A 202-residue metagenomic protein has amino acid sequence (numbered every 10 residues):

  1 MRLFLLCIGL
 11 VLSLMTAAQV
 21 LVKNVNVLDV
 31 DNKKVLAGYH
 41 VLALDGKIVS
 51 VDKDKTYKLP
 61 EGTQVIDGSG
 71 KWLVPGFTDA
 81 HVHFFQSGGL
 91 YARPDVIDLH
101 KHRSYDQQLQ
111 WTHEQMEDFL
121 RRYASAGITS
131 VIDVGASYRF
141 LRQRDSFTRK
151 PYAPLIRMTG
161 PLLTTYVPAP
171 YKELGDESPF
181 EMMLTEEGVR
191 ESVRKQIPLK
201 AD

Functional and structural regions predicted by a protein language model:
M1-G9: Sec-dependent signal peptide recognition, specifically the positively charged N-region followed immediately by
S13-A17: N-terminal signal peptide c-region/cleavage motif recognized by signal peptidases
V25, V41, G46, G70 (+4 more regions): Divalent metal-coordination and catalytic microenvironments
D29-V30: Short solvent-exposed capping/turn motifs at the termini of beta-strands
K33-V74: Histidine-rich, glycine-flanked metal-binding segment
K71-S146: Metal-associated gating/positioning segment near the N- to mid-region
K101-E114, E173-E191: Active-site mouth loops of central-metabolism enzymes
I128-E187: Active-site loop-helix segments enriched in His/Asp/Glu that coordinate and activate a nucleophilic water at divalent
